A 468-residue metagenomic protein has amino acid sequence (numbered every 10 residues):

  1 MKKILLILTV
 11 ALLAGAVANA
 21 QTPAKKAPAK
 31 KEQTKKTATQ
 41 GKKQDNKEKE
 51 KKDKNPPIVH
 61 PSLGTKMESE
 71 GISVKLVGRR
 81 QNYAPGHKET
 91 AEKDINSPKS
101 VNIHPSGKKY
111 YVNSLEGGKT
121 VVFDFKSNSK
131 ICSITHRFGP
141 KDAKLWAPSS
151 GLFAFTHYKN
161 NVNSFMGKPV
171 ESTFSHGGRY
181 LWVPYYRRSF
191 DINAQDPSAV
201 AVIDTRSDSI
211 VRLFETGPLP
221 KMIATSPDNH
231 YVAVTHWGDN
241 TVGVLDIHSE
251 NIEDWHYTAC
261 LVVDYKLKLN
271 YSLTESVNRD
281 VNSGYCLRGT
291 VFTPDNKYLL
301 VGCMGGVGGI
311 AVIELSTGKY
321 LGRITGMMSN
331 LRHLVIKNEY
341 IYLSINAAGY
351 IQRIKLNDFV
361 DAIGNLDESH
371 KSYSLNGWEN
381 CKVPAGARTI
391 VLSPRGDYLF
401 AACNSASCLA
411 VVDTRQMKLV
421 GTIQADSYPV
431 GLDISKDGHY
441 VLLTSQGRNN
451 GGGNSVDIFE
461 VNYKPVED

Functional and structural regions predicted by a protein language model:
M1-I4, Q21: Positively charged n-region of N-terminal signal peptides that target proteins for export
I4-L13: Sec-dependent N-terminal signal peptides
A16-A20: Sec/Tat signal peptide C-region and signal peptidase I cleavage site
K25, K30-K36, Q40-D468: Predominantly soluble domains enriched in secretory-pathway, periplasmic, or organellar proteins
